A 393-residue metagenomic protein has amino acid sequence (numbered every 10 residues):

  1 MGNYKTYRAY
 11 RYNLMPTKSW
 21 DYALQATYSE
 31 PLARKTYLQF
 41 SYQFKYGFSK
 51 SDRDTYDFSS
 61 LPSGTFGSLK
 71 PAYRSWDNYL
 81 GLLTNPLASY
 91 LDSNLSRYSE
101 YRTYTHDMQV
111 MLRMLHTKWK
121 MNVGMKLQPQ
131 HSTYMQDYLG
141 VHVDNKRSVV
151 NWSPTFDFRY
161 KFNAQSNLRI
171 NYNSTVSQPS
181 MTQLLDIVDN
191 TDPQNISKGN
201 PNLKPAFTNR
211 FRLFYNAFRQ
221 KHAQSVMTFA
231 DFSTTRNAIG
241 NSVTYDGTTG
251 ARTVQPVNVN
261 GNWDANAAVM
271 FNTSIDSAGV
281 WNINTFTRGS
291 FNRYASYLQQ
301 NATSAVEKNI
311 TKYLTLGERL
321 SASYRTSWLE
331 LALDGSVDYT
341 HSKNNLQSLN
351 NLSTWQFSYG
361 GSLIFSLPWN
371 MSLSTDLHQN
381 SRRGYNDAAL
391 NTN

Functional and structural regions predicted by a protein language model:
M1-N393: Primarily recognizes Gram-negative and organellar outer-membrane beta-barrels
